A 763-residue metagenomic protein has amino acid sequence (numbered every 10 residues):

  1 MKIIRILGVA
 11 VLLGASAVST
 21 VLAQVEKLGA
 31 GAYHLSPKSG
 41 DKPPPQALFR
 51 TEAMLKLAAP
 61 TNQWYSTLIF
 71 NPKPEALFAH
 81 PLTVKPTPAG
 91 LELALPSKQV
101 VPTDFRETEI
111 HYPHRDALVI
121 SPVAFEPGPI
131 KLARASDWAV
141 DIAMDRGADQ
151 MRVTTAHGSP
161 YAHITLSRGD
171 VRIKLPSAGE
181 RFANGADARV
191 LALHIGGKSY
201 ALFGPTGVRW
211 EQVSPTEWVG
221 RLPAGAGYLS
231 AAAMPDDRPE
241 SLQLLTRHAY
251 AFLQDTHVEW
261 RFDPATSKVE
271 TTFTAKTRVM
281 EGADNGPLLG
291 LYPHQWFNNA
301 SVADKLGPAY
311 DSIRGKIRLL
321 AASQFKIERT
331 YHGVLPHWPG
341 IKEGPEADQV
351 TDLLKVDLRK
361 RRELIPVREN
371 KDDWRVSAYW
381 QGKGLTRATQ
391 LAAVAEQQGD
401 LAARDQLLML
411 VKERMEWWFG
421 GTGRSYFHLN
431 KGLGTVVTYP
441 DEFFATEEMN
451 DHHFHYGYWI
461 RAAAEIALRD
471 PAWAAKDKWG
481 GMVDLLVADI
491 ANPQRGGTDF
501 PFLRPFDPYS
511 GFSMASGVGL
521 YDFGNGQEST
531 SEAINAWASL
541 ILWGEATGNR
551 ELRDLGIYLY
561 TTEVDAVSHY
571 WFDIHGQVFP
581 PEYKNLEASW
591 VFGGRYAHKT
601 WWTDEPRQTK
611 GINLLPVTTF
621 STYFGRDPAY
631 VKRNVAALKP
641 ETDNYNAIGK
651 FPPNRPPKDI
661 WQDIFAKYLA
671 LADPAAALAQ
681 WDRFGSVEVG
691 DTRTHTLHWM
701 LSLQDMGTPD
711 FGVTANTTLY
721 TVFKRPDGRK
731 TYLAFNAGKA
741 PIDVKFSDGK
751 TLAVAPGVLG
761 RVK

Functional and structural regions predicted by a protein language model:
M1-R5: Positively charged n-region of N-terminal signal peptides that target proteins for export
L7-A17: Bacterial N-terminal signal peptides
V18-A23: Sec/Tat signal peptide C-region and signal peptidase I cleavage site
Q24-D441, A445-D451, P493, G497-F512 (+3 more regions): Ser/Thr/Asn(+Pro)-rich, low-complexity disordered segments
R375-A395, L407, T446-V487, S529-W537: Aromatic-rich carbohydrate-recognition surfaces in CAZymes
W479-I490, L552-E563, V567: Short secondary-structure subsegments characteristic of cysteine-rich extracellular domains
D522-G524, S529: Catalytic cores of eukaryotic secretory-pathway lumenal/extracellular enzymes that build and remodel glycoconjugates
T530-E563: Active-site neighborhood of glycoside hydrolase catalytic domains
